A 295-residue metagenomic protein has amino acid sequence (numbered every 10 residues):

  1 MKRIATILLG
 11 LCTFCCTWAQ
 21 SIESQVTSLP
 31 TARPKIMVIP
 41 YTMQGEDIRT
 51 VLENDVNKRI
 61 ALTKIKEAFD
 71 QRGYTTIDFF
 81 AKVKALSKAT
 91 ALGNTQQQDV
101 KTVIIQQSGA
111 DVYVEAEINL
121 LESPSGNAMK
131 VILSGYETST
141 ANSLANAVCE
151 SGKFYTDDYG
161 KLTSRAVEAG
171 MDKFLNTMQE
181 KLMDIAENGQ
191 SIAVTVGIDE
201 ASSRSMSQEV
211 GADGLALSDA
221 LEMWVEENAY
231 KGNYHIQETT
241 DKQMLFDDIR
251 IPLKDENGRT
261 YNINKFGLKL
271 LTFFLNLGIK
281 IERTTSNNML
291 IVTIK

Functional and structural regions predicted by a protein language model:
M1-I22: Bacterial Sec-dependent N-terminal signal peptides
Q20-P34, S143-N233, L277, R283-S286: C-terminal/domain-edge helix-coil "capping" segments
S24, E46-T50, L86-T90, S123-G126 (+1 more regions): Extracytoplasmic/secreted cell-surface and envelope-processing proteins
T31-P34, I60, Q107-Y113, G126-K130 (+1 more regions): Extracytoplasmic
P40, Q44-D99, I104-S108, Y113 (+2 more regions): N-terminal segment of the mature soluble domain
Y41-Q44, K82, N119-L121, S134-T140 (+1 more regions): Solvent-exposed coil/turn segments that connect beta secondary-structure elements in extracytoplasmic/periplasmic
V112-T156, M289-K295: Amphipathic beta-strand/beta-sheet edge segments enriched in Tyr/Trp
K269-K295: C-terminal basic regulatory modules in eukaryotic proteins
